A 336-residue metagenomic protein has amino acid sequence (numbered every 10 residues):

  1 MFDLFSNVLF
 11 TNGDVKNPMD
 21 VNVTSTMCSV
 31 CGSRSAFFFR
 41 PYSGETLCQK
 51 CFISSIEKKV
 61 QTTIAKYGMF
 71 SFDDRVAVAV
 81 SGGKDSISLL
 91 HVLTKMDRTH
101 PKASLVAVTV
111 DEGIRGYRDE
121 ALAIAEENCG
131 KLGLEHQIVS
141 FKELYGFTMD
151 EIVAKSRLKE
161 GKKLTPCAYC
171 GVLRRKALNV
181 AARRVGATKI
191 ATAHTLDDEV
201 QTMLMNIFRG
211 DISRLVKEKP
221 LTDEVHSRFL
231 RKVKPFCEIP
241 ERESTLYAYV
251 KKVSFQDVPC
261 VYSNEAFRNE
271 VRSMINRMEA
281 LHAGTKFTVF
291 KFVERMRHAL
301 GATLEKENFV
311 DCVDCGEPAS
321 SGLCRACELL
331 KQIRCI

Functional and structural regions predicted by a protein language model:
F2-K217, E238-K251, C324: ATP-dependent adenylation/nucleotidyltransferase module used to activate substrates
E57, A65, R75, K189 (+2 more regions): Flexible helical/loop "lid" subdomain adjacent to adenine-nucleotide binding pockets
